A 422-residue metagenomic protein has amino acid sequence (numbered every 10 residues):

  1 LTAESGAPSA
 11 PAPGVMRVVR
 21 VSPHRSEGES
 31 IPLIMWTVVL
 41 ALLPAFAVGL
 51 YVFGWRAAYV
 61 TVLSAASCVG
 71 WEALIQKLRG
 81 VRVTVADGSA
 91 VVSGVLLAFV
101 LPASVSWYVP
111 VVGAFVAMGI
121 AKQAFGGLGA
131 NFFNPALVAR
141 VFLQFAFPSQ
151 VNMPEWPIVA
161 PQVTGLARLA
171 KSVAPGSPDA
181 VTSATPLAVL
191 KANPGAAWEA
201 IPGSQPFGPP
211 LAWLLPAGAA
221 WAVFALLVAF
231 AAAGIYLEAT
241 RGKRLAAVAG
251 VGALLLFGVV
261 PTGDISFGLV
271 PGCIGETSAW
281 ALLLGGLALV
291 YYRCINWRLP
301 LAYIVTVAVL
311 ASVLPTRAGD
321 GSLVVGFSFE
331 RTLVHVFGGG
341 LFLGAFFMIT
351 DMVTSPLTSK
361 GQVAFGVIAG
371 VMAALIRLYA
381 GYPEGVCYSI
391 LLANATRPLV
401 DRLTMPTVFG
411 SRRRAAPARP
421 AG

Functional and structural regions predicted by a protein language model:
T2-E72, Q76, A421-G422: N-terminal signal-anchor module of multipass membrane proteins
S22, G70-V81, M118-G129, A229-A239 (+2 more regions): C-terminal ends of transmembrane helices
T37-A45, V60-E72, S89-G94, A98 (+17 more regions): Alpha-helical transmembrane segments in multi-pass membrane proteins
G54-S67, S104-G113, L215-A225, I265-A279 (+1 more regions): Structural signature of hydrophobic alpha-helical transmembrane segments
R82-S93, V109-F115, A130-R140, R241-G252 (+3 more regions): Cytoplasmic-side transmembrane-helix entry/capping segments in multi-pass membrane proteins
A90, V95-A174: Membrane-interface helix-loop-helix junctions at boundaries between adjacent transmembrane segments
F132-L137, S278, T332-L341, Q362 (+1 more regions): Loop-to-transmembrane alpha-helix initiation sites
P135-L282: Long hydrophobic alpha-helical segments that form multi-pass transmembrane helix bundles in integral membrane proteins
